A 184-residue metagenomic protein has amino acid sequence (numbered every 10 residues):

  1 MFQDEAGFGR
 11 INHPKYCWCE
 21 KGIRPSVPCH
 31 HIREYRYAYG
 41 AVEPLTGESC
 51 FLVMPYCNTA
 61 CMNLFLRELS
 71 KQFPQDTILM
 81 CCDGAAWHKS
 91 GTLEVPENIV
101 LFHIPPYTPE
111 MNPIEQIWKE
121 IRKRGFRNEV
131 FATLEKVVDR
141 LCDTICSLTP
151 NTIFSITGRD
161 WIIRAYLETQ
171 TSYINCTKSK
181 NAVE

Functional and structural regions predicted by a protein language model:
M1-N63, R67, I162-V183: Extended, low-complexity cationic-aromatic segments
M1-Q3, L79-C82, F102-P105, G158: Short beta-strand segments
G9-I11, H88-S90, E110-M111: Short catalytic/ligand-binding loop motif for oxyanion handling, primarily in non-cytosolic enzymes, centered on
R24-I32, E97-Q116, V130: RNase H-like polynucleotidyl transferase catalytic core
F73-D76, E97: A structural signal for short coil/turn segments at secondary-structure junctions
D76-H88, N112: Acidic/histidine-rich, metal-coordinating catalytic segments
S90-N98: Short, aromatic/basic amphipathic alpha-helical patches
E115-E184: C-terminal anion-handling pockets and recognition modules
